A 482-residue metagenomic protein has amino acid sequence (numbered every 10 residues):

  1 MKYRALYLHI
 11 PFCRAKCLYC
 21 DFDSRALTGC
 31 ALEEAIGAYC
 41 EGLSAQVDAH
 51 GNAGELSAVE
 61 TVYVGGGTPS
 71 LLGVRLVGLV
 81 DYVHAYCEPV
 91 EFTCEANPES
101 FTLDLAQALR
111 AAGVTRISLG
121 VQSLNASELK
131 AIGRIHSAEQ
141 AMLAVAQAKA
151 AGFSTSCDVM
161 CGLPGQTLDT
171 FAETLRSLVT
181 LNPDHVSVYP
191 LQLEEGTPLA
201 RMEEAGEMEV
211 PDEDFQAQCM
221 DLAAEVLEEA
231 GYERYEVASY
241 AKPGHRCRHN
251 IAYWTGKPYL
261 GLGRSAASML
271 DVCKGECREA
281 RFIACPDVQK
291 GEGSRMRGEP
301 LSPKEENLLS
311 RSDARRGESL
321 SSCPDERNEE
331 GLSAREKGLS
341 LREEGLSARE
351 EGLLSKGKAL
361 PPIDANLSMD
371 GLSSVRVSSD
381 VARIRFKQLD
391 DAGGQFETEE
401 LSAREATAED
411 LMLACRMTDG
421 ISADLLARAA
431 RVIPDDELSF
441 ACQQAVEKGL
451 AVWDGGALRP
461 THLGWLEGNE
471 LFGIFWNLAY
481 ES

Functional and structural regions predicted by a protein language model:
K2-I10: Immediate flanking context of iron-sulfur cluster ligation sites
K2-Y3, S24-A53, A58-V288, N366-V432: C-terminal scaffold of the Radical SAM
P11-S24: Local cysteine-cluster metal-coordination motifs and their immediate loop/turn environment, predominantly Fe-S cluster
P286-Q289, S294-P362, L367, S373: Long, intrinsically disordered low-complexity tandem-repeat segments
V432-V446: Short amphipathic alpha-helical interaction segments
V446-G456: A short, conserved structural fragment
A457-T461: Minor-groove-contacting beta-hairpin "wing" of winged helix-turn-helix DNA-binding domains
W465-S482: Short, amphipathic alpha-helical interaction segments positioned at domain boundaries
